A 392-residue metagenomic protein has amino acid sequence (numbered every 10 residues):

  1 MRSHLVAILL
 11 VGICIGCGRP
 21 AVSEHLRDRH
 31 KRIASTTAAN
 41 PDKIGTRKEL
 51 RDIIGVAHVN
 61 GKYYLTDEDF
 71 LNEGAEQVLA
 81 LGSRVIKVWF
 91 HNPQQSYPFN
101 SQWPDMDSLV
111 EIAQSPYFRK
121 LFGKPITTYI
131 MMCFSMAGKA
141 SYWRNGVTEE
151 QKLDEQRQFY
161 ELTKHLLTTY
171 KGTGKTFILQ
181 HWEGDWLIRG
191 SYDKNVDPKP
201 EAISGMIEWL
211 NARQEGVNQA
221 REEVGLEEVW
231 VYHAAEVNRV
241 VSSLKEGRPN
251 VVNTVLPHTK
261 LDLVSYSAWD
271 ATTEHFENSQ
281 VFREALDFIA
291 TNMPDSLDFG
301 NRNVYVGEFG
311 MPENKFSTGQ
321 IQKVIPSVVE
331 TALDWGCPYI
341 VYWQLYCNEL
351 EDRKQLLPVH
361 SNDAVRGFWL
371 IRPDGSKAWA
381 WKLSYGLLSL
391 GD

Functional and structural regions predicted by a protein language model:
G45-R47, E68, Y97-E111, K120-L121 (+3 more regions): Aromatic-rich peripheral "rim/lid" segments of glycoside hydrolase catalytic domains that contact and position glycan
T66-S96, K120-T128: Catalytic domains of carbohydrate-active enzymes, especially glycoside hydrolases
Q95-D107, M136-Q156, W186-E201, E351-A364 (+1 more regions): Surface-exposed, active-site-proximal loop segments in enzymatic domains
S108-Y129, G146-H181, E201-V224, N250-K260: An active-site-proximal structural segment forming one wall of the substrate-binding cleft that immediately precedes
M136, L166-P200, V229-V237: Active-site groove signature of glycoside hydrolases
A137, I188-N195, P294-I325, W343-R353 (+1 more regions): Active-site clefts of carbohydrate-active enzymes
Q180-W182, I207-R248, F299-E308, I340-Q344: Aromatic-lined carbohydrate-recognition surfaces of secreted/lumenal glycan-active proteins
T254-S317: Glycoside hydrolase catalytic-domain groove-lining segments
